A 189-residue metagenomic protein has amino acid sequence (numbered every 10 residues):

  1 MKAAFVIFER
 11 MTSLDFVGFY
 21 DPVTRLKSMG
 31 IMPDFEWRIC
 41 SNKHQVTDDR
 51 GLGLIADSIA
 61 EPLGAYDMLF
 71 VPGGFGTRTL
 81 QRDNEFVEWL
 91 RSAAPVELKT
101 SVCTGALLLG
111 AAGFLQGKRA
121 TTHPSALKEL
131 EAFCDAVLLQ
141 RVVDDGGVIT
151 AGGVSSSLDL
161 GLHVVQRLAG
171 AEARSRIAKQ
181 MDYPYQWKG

Functional and structural regions predicted by a protein language model:
M1-K99, A106-A111, K128, F133 (+2 more regions): Extended, subdomain-level signal for the structured scaffold at the beginning of enzyme domains
I7, T122, G152: Small/polar loops that bind or transfer phosphate-bearing groups
D83, S101-V102, R119, H123: Hydrophobic alpha-helical segments and helix-packing faces
G105, L115-Q116: Extended, positively charged loop/linker patches that create polyanion-binding surfaces
Q116-P124, V137-R141: Short hydrophobic/aromatic-enriched beta-strand-loop microsegments
S125-A126, G146: Short secondary-structure capping/turn micro-motifs that flank functional sites
Q140-T150: Amphipathic alpha-helical segments enriched in hydrophobic/aromatic residues interleaved with Lys/Arg
